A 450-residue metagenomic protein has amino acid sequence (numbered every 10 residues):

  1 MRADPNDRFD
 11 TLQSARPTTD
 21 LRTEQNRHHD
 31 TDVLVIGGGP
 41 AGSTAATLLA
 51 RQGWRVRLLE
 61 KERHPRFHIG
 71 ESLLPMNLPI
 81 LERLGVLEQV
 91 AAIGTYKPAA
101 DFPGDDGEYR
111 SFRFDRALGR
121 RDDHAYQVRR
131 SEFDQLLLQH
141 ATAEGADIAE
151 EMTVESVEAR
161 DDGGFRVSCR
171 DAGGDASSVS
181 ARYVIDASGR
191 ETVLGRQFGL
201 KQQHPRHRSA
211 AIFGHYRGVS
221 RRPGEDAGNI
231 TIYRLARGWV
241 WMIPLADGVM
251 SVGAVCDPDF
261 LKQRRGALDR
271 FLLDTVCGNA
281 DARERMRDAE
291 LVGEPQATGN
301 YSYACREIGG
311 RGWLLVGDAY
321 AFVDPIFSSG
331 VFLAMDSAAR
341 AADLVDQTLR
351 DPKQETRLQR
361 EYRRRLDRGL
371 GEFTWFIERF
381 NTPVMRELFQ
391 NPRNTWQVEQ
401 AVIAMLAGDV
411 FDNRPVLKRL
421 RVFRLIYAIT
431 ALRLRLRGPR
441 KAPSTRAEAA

Functional and structural regions predicted by a protein language model:
D4, D10, D343-A450: C-terminal helical "tail/cap" subdomain of flavin- and related membrane-associated enzymes
Q25-G39: Beta1/beta-strand and adjacent pyrophosphate-binding region of the FAD-binding site in flavoprotein oxidoreductases
G42-S43: N-terminal Rossmann-fold NAD(P) dinucleotide-binding loop
A50-I69: Glycine-rich FAD pyrophosphate-binding loop
H68-D106: N-terminal FAD cofactor-binding segment of flavoenzymes
I93, F260-L344, R350, Q354-R360: FAD/FMN-dependent oxidoreductases across multiple families
L118-Q139, K262-A267: Short beta-strand to alpha-helix junction loop
H140-A282: Predominantly flavin-linked oxidoreductase catalytic cores and closely associated redox partners
